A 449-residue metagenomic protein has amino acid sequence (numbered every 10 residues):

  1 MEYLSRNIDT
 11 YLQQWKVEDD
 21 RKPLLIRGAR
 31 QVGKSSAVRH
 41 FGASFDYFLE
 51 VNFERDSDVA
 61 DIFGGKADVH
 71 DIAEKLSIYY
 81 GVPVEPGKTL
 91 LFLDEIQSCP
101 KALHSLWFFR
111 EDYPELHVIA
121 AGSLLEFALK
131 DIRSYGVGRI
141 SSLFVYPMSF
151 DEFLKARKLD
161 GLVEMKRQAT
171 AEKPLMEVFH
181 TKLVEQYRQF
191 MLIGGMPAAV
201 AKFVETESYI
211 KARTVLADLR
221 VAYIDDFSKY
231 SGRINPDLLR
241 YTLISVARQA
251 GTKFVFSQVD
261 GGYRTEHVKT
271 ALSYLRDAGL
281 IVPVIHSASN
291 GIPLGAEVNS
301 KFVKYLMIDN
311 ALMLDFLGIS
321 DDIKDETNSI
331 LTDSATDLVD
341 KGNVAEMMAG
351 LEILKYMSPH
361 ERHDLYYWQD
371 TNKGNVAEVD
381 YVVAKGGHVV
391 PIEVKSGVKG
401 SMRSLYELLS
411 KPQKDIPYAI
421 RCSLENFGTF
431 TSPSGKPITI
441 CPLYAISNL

Functional and structural regions predicted by a protein language model:
M1-W15: N-terminal pre-Walker A segment at the start of P-loop NTPase domains
S5, K155-A345, S358, G374: Interdomain hinge/linker elements that couple catalytic modules in large macromolecular machines
K16-L24, Q31, H40-S44, V82 (+2 more regions): A cross-kingdom feature that marks ATP-driven nucleic-acid transaction machinery
K34: Conserved lysine of the Walker
R55-P86: Short glycine-rich substrate-engagement loop in P-loop NTPases that contacts/grips substrate
V84-K101, F256: Conserved P-loop NTPase "ATPase switch" module shared by AAA+ and STAND
F92, H117-S123, F144: Structural recognition of the conserved hydrophobic beta-strand(s) that form the central parallel beta-sheet of P-loop
E126-S142, L154-L159: Short regulatory helix/loop adjacent to the ATP-binding pocket of P-loop NTPases
